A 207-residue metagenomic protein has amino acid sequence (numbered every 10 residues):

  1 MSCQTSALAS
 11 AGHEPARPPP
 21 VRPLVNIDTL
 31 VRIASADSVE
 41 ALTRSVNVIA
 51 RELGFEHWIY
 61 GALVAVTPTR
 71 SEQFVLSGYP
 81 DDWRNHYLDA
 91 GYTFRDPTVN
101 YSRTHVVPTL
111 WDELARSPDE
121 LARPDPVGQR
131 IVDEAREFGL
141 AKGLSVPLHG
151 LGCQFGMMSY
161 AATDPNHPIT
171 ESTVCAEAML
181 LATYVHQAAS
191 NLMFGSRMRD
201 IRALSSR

Functional and structural regions predicted by a protein language model:
I27, V31, V39-R51, G128 (+1 more regions): Short amphipathic alpha-helical segments
V39-E72: Helix-loop-beta substructure at the N-terminus of cytosolic sensory domains that couple signal/ligand detection
G78-P126, R130-R136: Regulatory sensory and allosteric helical modules in signal-transduction proteins and certain transcription factors
K142-L148: Short hydrophobic beta-strand micro-motif common in sensory/regulatory domains
H149-A162: Sensory-domain boundary capping and coupling elements
A162-C175: Regulatory loop-to-helix N-cap segments in sensory/regulatory domains that couple ligand/signal detection
L180-F194: Signal-transmission/dimerization alpha-helices at domain junctions
S196-R207: Helix-turn-helix DNA-binding segment
